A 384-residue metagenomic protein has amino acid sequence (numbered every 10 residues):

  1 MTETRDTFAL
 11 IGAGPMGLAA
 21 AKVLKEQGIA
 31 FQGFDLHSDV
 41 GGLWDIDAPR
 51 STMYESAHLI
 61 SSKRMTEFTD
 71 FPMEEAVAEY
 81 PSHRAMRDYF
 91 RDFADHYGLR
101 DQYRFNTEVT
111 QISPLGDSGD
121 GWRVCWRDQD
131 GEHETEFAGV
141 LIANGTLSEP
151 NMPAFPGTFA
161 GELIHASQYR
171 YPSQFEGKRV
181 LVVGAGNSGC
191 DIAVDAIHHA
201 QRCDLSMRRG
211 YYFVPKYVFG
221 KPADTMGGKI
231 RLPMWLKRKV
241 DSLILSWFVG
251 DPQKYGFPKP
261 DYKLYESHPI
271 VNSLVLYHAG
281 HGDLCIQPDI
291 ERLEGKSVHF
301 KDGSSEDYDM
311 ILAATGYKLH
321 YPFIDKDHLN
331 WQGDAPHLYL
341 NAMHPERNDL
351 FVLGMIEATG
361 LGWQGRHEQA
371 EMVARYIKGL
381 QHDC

Functional and structural regions predicted by a protein language model:
T2-L59, P72-V218, G228-C384: Flavin (primarily FAD) cofactor-binding/catalytic cores of flavoenzymes
R64-M65: Aromatic- and acidic-residue-enriched carbohydrate-binding clefts of CAZyme catalytic domains
K221: Adenylate-forming
